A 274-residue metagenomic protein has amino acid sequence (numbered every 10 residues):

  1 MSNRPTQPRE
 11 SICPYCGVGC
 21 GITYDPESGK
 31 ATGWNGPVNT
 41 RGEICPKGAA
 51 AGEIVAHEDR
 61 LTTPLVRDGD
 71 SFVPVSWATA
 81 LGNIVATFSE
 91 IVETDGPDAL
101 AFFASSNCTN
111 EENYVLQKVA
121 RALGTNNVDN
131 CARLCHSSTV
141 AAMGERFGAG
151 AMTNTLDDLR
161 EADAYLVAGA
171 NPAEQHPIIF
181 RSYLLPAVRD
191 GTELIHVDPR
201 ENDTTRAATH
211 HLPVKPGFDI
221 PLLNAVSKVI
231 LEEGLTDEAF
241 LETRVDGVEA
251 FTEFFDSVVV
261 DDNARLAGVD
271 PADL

Functional and structural regions predicted by a protein language model:
M1-E233, G247, F251, S257 (+2 more regions): N-terminal export/assembly segments and adjacent metallocofactor-ligating motifs of anaerobic energy-metabolism
D237-V248: Molybdopterin (Moco) oxidoreductase catalytic core of the xanthine/aldehyde oxidoreductase family
